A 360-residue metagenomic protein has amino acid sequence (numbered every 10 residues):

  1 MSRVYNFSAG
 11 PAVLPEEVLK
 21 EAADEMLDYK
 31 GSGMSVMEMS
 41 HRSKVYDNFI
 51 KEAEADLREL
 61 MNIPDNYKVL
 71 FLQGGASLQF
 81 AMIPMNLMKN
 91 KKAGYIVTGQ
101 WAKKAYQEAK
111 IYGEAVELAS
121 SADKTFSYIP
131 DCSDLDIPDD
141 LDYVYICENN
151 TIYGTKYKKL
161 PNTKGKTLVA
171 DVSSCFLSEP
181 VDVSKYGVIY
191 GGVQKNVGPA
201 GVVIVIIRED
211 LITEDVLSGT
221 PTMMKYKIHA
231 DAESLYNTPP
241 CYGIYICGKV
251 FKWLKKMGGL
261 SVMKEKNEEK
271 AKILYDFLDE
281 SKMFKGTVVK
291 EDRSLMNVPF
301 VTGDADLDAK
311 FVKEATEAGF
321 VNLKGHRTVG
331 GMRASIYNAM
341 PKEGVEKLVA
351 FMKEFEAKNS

Functional and structural regions predicted by a protein language model:
S2-V4, E317, G330-S360: PLP-dependent enzyme catalytic core of the Aspartate aminotransferase-like
R3-E54: A glycine-/small-polar-enriched, mobile loop at the entrance of the PLP active site in fold-type I
G10, A109, S121-F176: Active-site phosphate-binding strand-loop segment of PLP-dependent enzymes
P15, V193-Y275, V289, K358-S360: Active-site C-terminal subdomain of aminotransferase-like
M34-Q79, N86, Q100, E108: Conserved N-terminal alpha-helix of the aminotransferase class I/II PLP-enzyme fold
S77-V144: PLP-dependent aminotransferase-like
V169, V183-Q194, V203: Conserved active-site segment immediately N-terminal to the catalytic lysine that forms the internal aldimine
F284-A315: Conserved PLP-binding catalytic core of the aspartate aminotransferase-like
